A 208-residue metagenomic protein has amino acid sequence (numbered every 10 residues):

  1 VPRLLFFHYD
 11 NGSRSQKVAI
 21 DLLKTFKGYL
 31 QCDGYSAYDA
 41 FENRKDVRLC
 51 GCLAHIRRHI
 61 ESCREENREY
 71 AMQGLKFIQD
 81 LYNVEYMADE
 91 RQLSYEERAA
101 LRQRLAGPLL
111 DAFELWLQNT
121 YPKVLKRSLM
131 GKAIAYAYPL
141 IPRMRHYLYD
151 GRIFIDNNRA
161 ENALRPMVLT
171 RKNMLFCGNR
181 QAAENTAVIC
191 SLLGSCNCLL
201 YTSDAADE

Functional and structural regions predicted by a protein language model:
V1-C32, S36-R44: RNase H-like nuclease fold core
Y38, L53-I60, I155-K172: Short amphipathic alpha-helical "interface-anchor" segments enriched in bulky aromatics
K45-Q73: Conserved beta-strand -> loop -> alpha-helix junction used to position metal-binding or nucleic-acid-contacting
R64-A88: A conserved active-site cap/scaffold subdomain adjacent to cofactor or substrate pockets
Y82-L140: Long, amphipathic alpha-helical stalk/connector segments used for oligomerization, subunit docking, or mechanical
C177-L199: Catalytic phosphate/nucleotide-handling subdomain of diverse soluble enzymes
Y201-E208: Conserved small/polar residues in nucleotide/adenosyl-binding loops
